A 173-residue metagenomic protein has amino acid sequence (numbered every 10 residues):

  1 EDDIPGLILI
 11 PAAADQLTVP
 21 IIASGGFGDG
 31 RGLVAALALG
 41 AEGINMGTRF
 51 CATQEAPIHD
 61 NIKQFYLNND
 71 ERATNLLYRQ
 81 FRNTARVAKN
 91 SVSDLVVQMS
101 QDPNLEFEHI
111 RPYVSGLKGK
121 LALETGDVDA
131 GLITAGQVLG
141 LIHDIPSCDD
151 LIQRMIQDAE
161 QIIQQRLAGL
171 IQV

Functional and structural regions predicted by a protein language model:
D3-I22, F27-V173: Conserved active-site-proximal phosphate/metal-binding subdomains
